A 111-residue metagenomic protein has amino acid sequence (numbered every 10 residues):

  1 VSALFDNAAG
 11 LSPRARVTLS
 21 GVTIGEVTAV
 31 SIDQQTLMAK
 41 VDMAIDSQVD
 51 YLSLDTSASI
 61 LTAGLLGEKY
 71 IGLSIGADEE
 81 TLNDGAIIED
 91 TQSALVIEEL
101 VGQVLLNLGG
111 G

Functional and structural regions predicted by a protein language model:
L4-T36: Short extracytoplasmic
A9-P13, T28, L37-K40, D46-S47 (+3 more regions): Extracytoplasmic/periplasmic terminal helices and flexible tails
